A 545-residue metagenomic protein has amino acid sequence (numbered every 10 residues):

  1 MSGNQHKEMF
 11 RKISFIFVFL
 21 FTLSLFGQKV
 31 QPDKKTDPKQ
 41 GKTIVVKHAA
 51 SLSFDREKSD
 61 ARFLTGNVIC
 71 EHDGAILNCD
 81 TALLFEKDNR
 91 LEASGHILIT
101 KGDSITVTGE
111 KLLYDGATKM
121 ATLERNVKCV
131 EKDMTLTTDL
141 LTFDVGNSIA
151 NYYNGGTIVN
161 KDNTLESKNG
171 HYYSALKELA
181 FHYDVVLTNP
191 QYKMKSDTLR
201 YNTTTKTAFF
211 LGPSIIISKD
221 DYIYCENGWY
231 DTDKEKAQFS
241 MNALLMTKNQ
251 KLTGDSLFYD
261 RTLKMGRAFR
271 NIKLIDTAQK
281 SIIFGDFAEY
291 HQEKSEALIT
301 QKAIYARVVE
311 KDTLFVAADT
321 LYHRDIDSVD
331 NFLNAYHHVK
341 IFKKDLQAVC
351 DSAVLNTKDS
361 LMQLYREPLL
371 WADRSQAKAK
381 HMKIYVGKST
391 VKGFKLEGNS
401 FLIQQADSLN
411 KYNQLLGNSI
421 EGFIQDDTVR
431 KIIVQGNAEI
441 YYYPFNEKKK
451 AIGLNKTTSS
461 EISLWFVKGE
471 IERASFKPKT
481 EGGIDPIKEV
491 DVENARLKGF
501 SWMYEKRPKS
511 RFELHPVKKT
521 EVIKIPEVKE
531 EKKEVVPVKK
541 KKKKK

Functional and structural regions predicted by a protein language model:
M1-D33, K545: Bacterial Sec-dependent N-terminal signal peptides
Q28-K545: N-terminal amphipathic/hydrophobic interface segments
